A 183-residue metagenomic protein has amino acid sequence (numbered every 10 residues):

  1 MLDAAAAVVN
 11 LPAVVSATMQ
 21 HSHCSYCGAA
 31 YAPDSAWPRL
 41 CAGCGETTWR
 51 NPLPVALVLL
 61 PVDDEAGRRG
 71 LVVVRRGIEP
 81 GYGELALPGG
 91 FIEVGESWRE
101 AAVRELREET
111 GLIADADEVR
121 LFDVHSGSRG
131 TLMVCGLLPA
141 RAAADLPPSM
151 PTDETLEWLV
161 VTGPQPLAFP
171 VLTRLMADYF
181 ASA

Functional and structural regions predicted by a protein language model:
D3-A4: Compositionally biased, low-complexity intrinsically disordered regions
A13-L57: Acidic, metal-coordinating catalytic segment for phosphate/diphosphate chemistry, firing primarily on the Nudix
E46-N51, D64, I78, D123-C135: Acidic pyrophosphate-coordinating catalytic loop
L57, L71-R75, C135: Beta-strand scaffold of nucleotide-dependent catalytic cores
L60-P61, V73, L138, V160: Conserved hydrophobic "DFG−1" position in protein kinase catalytic cores
V62, A66-E108: Conserved Nudix-box catalytic region and its N-terminal flanking loop in Nudix hydrolases and closely related
I92-S182: Unchanged
